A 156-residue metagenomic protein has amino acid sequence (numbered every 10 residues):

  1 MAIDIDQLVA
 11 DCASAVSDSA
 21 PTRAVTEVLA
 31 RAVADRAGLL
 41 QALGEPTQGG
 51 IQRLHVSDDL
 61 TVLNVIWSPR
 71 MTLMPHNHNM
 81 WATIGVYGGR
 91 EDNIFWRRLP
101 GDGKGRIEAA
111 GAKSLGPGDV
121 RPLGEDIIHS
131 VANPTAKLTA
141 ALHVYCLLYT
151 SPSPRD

Functional and structural regions predicted by a protein language model:
M1-A37: N-terminal leader/capping segments at the start of a protein or of a new domain
Q41-P69: A short glycine-rich, His/Asp/Glu-containing loop-to-beta-strand
D58-L60, M71-T83: A short beta-loop-beta micro-motif enriched in histidine and acidic residues
M74-P75, N93-I94, H129-P134: Short beta-strand His + acidic residue motifs that chelate non-heme Fe in jelly-roll/DSBH and cupin folds
M80-I94: Glycine- and acidic-residue-biased ligand/ion/polar-headgroup-sensing regions
T83, K137-L148: A short hydrophobic beta-strand segment most commonly corresponding to one strand of the jelly-roll/cupin
D102-E125: Short acidic-glycine-tyrosine-enriched beta hairpin
Y149-D156: Conserved small/polar residues in nucleotide/adenosyl-binding loops
